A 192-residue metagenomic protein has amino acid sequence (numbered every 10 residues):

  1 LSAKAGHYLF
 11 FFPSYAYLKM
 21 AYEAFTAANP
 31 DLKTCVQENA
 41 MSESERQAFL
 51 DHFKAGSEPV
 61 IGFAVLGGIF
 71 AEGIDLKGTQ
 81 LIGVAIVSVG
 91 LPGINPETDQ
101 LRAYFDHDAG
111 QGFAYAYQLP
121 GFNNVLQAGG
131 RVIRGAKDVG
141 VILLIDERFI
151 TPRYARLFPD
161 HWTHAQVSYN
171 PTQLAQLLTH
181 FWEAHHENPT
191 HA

Functional and structural regions predicted by a protein language model:
L1-A192: ASCE RecA-like P-loop NTPase motor cores that couple ATP hydrolysis to mechanical translocation on nucleic acids
